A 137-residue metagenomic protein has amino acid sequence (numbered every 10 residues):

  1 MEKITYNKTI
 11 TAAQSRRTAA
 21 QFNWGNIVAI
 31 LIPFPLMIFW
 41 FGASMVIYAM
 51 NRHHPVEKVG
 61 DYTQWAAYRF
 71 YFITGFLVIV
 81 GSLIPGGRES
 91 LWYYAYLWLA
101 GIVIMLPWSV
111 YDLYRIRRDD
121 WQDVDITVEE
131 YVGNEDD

Functional and structural regions predicted by a protein language model:
E2-D137: Alpha-helical membrane insertion/targeting regions
